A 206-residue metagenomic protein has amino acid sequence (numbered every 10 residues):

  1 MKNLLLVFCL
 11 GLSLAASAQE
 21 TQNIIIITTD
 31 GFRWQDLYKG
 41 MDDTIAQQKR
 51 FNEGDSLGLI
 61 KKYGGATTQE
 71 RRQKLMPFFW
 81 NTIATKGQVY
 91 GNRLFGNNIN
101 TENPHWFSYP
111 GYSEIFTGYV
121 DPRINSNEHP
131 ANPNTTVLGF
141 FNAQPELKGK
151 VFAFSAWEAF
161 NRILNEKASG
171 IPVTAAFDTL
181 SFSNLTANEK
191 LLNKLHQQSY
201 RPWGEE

Functional and structural regions predicted by a protein language model:
M1-Q22: Bacterial Sec-dependent N-terminal signal peptides
L5, G31, W157-F160: Short, internal active-site loops enriched in acidic
L6, F79-W80, L138, N142: Short amphipathic alpha-helical segments and helix-helix/interface helices
E20-I25, T85-G91, P145-V151: Loop/turn elements at helix/coil->beta-strand transitions in domains of secreted/extracellular proteins
Q22-Q35, F141: Beta-strand elements within well-structured catalytic alpha/beta cores of enzymes that handle phosphate/sulfate esters
I27, Q69, N127: Short, charged/polar micro-motifs that form catalytic or ligand-binding hotspots
Q35, K39-H105: Short, structured active-site-proximal loop/turn typified by the sulfatase FGly-forming signature C/S-X-P-X-R
N103-E206: His/Asp/Glu-rich, glycine-adjacent segments that coordinate divalent cations and/or stabilize oxyanion chemistry on
